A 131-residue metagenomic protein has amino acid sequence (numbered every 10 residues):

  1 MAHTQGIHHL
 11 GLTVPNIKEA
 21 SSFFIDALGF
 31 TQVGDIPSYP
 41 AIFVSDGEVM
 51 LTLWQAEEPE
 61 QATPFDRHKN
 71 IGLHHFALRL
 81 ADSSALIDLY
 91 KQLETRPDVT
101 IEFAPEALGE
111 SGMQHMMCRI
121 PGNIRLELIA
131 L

Functional and structural regions predicted by a protein language model:
M1-K18, L73-F76: N-terminal beta-strand motif that seeds the catalytic metal site of vicinal oxygen chelate
H3, Y90-L131: Vicinal oxygen chelate
G6, S38, G72, G112: Exposed loop/turn and edge beta-strand positions of beta-sandwich/beta-sheet ligand-binding modules
T13, A77-A81, R119: Short hydrophobic/aromatic beta-strand micro-patches that form the beta-sheet surface supporting nucleotide- or nucleic
T13-E57: Core segments of cupin and vicinal oxygen chelate
E19, S83-D88: Short, conserved charged micro-motifs
Q55-E60, A130-L131: Acetyl-CoA-dependent GNAT
E58-P64, F103-A104: A short, acidic/glycine-rich surface segment
